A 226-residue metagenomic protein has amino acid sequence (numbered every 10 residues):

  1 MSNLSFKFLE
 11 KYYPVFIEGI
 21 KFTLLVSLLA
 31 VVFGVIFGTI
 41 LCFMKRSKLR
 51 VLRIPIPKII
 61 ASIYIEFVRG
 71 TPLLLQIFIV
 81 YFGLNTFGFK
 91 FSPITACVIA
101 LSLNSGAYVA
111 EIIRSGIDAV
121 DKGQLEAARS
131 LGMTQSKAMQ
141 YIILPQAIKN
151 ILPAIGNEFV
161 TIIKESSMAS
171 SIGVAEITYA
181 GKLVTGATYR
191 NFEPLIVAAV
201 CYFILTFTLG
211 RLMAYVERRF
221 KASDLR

Functional and structural regions predicted by a protein language model:
M1-R226: Transmembrane alpha-helices and adjacent helix-loop boundaries
